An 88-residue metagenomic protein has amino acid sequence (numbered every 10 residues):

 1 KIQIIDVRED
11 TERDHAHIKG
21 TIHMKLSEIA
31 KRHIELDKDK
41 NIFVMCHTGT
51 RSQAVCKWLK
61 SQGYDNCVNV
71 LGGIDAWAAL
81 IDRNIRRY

Functional and structural regions predicted by a protein language model:
K1-Q3, D10-F43, T50-Y88: Rhodanese-like catalytic fold shared by cysteine-dependent sulfurtransferases and DSP/PTP-type phosphatases
